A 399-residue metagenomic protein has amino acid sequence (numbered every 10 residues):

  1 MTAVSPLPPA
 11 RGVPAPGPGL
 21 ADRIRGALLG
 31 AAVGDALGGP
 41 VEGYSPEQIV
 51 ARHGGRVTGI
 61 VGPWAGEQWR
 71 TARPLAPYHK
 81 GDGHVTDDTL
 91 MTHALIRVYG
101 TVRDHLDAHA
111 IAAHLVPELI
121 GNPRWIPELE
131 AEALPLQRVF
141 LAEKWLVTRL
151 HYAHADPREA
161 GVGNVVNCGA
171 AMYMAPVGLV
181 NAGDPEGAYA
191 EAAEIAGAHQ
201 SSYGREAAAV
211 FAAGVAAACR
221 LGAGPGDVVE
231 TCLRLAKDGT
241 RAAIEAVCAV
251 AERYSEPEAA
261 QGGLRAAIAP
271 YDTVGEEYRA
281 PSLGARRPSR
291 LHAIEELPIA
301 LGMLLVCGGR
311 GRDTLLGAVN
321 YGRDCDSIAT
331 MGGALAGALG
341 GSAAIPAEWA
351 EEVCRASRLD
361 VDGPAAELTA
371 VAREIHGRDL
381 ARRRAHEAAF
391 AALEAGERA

Functional and structural regions predicted by a protein language model:
M1-A399: Structured, active/binding-site neighborhoods that engage oxygen-rich ligands
